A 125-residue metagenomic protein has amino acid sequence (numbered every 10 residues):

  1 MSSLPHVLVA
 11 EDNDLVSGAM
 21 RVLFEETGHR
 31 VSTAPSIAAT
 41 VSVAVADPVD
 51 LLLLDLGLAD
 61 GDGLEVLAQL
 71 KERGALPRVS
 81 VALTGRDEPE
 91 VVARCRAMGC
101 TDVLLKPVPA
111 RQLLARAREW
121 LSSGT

Functional and structural regions predicted by a protein language model:
E11: Conserved acidic carboxylate
D14-S32, M98, W120: Two-component/phosphorelay signaling modules centered on CheY-like receiver
T33-L51: Acidic, metal-coordinating helix/loop segments flanking the phosphotransfer/catalytic sites of two-component signaling
S36, D62-E65: Acidic catalytic/metal-coordinating carboxylates
D55, T84: Active-site residues of response regulator receiver
A59, E88, P107: The feature encodes the CheY-like receiver
L64-P77: Short amphipathic alpha-helix used as the core "switch/output" element in two-component signaling
E90, V108-A117: C-terminal output helix
